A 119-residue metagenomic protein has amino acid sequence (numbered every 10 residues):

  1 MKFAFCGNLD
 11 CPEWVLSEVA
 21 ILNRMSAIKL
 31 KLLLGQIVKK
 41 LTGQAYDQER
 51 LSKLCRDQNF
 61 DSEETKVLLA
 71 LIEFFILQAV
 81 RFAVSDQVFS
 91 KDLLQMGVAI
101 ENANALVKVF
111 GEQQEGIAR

Functional and structural regions predicted by a protein language model:
M1-R119: Positively charged, low-complexity terminal tracts and the immediately adjacent first secondary-structure elements
